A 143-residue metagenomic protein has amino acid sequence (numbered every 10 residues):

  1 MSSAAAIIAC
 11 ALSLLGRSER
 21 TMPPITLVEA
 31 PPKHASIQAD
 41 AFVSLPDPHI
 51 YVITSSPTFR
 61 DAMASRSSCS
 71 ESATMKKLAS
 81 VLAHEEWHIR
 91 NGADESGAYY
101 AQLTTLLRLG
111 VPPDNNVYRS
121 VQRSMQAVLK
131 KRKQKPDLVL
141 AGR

Functional and structural regions predicted by a protein language model:
M1-A4, R132-K133, L140: N-terminal low-complexity, Pro/Thr/Ser-rich intrinsically disordered segments that act as propeptides or flexible
M1-P48, S67-S68: A metal-dependent hydrolase signature that marks the N-terminal structural subdomain at the beginning of catalytic folds
A4-I7, T74, L78, L82 (+2 more regions): Stable alpha-helical elements in mature extracytoplasmic
A35-A79, I89: Active-site scaffold of zinc-dependent metalloenzymes
A83-N91: Short active-site segment of divalent metal-dependent hydrolases/proteases that encodes the spacing between
A93-Q134: Post-HExxH zinc-binding segment in Zn-dependent metallohydrolases
R119, V139-A141: Intrinsically disordered, low-complexity segments enriched in small/polar and acidic residues
